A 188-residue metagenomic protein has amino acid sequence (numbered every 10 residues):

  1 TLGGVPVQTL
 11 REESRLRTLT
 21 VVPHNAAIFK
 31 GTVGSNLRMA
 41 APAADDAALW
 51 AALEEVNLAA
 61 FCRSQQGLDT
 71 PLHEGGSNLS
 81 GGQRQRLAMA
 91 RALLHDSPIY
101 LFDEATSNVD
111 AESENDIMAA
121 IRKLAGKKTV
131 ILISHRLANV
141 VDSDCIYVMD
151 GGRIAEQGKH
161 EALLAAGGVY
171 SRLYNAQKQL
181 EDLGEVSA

Functional and structural regions predicted by a protein language model:
T1-S14, N115: ABC ATPase NBD Q-loop/coupling interface
G4, L16, G34-E74, A119 (+1 more regions): ABC ATPase nucleotide-binding domain helical subdomain, centered on the C-loop/LSGGQ "ABC signature"
A47, S64, A119, R136 (+1 more regions): C-terminal portion of ABC ATPase nucleotide-binding domains
A59-L87, L180-A188: ABC-fold ATPase nucleotide-binding domain signature/coupling loops
S80-G81, L87-A92, D116, L132: ABC ATPase nucleotide-binding domain "signature" region
L94-P98, K127: A short, proline-enriched helix->beta-strand linker immediately N-terminal to the Walker B motif in ABC-type P-loop
Y100-E104: Catalytic Walker B motif of ABC-type/P-loop ATPase nucleotide-binding domains
E114-G126, A138: Helical segment within the ABC ATPase nucleotide-binding domain
